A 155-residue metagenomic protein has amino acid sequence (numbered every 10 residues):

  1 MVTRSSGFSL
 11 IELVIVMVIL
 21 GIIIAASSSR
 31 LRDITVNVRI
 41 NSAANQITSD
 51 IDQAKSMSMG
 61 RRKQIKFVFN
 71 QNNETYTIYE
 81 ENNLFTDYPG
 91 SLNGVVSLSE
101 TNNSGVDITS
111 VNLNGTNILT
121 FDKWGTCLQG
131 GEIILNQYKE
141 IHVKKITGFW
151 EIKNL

Functional and structural regions predicted by a protein language model:
M1-L31, D50: N-terminal single-pass transmembrane signal-anchor helix
V2, I22, A26-V38, S42 (+4 more regions): N-terminal helix-rich module
N41-D50: Transition segment at domain starts
